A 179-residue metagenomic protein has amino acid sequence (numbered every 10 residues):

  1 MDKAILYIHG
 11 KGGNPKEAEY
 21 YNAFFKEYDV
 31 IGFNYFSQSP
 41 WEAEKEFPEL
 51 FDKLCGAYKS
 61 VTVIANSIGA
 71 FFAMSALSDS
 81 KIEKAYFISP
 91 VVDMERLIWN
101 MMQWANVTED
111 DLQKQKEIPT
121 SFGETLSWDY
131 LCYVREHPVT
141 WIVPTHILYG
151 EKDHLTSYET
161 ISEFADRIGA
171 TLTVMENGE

Functional and structural regions predicted by a protein language model:
M1-S39: Short, surface-exposed "cap/lid" segments of acyl-processing enzymes
D2-K3, Y28, Y58-V61, E83 (+1 more regions): Short coil/turn segments at beta-strand junctions that form active-site/ligand-binding loops
L6-K11, I64, I88, L148: Short hydrophobic segments within beta-strands
P15-N22, E44, Y158-S162: Short, surface-exposed alpha-helical segments at coil->helix boundaries
G32-A57: Catalytic nucleophile-loop/oxyanion-hole region of alpha/beta-hydrolase and closely related hydrolase-like folds
I64-A73: Gly/Ala-rich beta-loop-alpha elbow adjacent to hydrolase catalytic centers
A76-L77: Aromatic pocket-lining residues of Rossmann-like dinucleotide-binding sites
K81-E179: The alpha/beta-hydrolase serine catalytic core
